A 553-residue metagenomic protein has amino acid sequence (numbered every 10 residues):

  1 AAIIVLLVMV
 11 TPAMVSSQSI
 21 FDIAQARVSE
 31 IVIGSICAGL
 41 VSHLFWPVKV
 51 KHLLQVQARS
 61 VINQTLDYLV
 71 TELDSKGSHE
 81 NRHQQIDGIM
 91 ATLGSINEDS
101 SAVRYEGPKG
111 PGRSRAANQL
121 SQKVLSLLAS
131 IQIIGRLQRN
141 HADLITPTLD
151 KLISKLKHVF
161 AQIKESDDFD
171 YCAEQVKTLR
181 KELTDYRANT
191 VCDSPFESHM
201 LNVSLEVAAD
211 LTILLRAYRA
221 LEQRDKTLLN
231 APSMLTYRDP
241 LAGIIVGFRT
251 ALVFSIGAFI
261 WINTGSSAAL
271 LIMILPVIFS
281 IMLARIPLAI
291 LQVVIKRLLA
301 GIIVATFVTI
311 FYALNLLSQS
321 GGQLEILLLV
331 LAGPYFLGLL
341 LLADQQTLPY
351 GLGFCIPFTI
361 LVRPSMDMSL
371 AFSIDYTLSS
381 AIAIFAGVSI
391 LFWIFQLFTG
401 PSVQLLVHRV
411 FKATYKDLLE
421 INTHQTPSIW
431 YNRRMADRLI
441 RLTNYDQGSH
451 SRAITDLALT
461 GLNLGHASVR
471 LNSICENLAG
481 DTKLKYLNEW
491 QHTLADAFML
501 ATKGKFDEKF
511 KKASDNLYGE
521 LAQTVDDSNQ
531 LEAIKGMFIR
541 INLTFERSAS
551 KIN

Functional and structural regions predicted by a protein language model:
A1-Y105, G112, R216, L228-L457 (+2 more regions): A transmembrane helix-and-boundary motif of multi-pass membrane transporters/channels
V48-S255, F259-N263, S267, H408 (+1 more regions): Long, hydrophobic alpha-helical segments that serve as membrane-spanning/inserting helices
